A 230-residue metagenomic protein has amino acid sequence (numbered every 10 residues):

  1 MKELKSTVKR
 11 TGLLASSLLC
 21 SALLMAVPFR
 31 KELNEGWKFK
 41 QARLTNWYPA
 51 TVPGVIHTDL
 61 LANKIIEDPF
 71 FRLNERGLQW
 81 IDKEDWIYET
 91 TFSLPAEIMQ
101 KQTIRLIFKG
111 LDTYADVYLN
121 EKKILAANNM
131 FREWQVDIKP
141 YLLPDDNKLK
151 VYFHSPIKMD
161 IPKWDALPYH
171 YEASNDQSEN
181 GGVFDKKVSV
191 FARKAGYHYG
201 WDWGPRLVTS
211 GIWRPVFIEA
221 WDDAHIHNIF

Functional and structural regions predicted by a protein language model:
K2-A15: Bacterial N-terminal signal peptides that target proteins for export
F29-E35, K40, K83-I226: Accessory beta-strand-rich segments of carbohydrate-active enzymes
K38-L60: Predominantly extracellular/luminal regions of secreted and cell-surface proteins, especially disulfide-bonded
N63, D68-L73: Aromatic- and Gly/Pro-rich amphipathic surface segment
L73-Q79: Surface-exposed, low-complexity/disordered Ser/Thr/Gly/Pro/Asn-rich loops and linkers
